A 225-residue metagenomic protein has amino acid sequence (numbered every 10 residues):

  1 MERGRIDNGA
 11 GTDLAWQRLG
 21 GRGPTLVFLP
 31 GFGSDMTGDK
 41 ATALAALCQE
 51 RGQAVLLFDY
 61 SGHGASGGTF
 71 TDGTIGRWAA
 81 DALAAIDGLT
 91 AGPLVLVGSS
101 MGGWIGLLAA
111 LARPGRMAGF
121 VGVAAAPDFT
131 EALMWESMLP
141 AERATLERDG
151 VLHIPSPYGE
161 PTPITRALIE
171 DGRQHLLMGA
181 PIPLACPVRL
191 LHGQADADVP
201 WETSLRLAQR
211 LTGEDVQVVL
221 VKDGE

Functional and structural regions predicted by a protein language model:
M1-G20: N-terminal cap/lid segment of alpha/beta-hydrolase-fold proteins
G23-G31: Short beta-strand element of the alpha/beta-hydrolase
F32-A45, E202: The serine-hydrolase catalytic nucleophile loop
G33, Y60-A65, P127, E225: Alpha/beta-hydrolase active-site loop signature
A43-G67: Conserved alpha/beta-hydrolase
G64-L89: Catalytic nucleophile-loop/oxyanion-hole region of alpha/beta-hydrolase and closely related hydrolase-like folds
V95, R116-V221, E225: The alpha/beta-hydrolase serine catalytic core
G98-G106: Gly/Ala-rich beta-loop-alpha elbow adjacent to hydrolase catalytic centers
